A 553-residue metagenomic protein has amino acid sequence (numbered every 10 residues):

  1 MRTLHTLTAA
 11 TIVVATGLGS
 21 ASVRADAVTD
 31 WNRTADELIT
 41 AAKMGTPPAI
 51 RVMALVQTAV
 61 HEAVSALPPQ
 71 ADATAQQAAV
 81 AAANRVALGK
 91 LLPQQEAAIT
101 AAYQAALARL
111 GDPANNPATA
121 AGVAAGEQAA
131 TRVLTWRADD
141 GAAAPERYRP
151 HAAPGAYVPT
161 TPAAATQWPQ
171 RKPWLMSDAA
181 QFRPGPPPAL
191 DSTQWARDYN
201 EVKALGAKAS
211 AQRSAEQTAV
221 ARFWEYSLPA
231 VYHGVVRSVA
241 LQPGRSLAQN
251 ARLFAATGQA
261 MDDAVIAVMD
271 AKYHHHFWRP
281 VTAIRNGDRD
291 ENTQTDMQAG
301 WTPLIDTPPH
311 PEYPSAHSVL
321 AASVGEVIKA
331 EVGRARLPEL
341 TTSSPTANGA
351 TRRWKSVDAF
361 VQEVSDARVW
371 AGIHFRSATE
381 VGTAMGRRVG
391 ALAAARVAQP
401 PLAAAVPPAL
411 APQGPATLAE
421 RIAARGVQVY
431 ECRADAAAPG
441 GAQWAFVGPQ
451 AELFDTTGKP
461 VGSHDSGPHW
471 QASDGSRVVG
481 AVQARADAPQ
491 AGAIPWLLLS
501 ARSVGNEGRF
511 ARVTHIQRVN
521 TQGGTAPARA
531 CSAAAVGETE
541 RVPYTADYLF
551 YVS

Functional and structural regions predicted by a protein language model:
M1-R24: Gram-negative bacterial Sec-dependent N-terminal signal peptides
T3, S22, S315, V513-H515: Intrinsically disordered, low-complexity regions enriched for glutamine and histidine
V14, L18-G19, A378, T456 (+1 more regions): Intrinsically disordered, low-complexity boundary segments flanking structured domains
A21-S22, E291, E420-A423: Alpha-helical interaction segments
R24-L402: Acidic/polar surface patches and capping/hinge elements
L402-V427, A436-S553: Primary mode marks residue(s) on the alpha4-beta5-alpha5 output face of response regulator receiver
